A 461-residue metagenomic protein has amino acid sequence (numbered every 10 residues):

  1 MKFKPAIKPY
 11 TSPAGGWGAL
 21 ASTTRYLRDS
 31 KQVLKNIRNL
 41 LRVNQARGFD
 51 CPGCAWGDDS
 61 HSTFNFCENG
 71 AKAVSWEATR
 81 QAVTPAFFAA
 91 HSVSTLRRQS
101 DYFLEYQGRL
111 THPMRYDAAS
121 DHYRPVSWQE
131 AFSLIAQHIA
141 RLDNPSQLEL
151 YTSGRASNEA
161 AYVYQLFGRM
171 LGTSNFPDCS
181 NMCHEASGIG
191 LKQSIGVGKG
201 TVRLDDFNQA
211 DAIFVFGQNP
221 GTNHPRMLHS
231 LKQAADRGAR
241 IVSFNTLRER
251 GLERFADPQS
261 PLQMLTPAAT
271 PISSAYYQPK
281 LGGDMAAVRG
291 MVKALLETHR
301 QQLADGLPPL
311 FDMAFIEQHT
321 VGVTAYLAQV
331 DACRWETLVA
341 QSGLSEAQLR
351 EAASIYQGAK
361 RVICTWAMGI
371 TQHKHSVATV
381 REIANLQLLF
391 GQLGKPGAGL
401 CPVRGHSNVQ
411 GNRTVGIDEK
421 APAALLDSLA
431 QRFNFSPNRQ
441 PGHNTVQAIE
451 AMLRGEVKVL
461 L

Functional and structural regions predicted by a protein language model:
M1-R47, F66: Intrinsically disordered, low-structural-confidence terminal and linker regions
K2-A21, G108-S407, V415, L429-L461: Cofactor-pocket helix-loop regions in the catalytic cores of large enzyme subunits
G48-C54: Short cysteine-rich clusters marking metal-coordination/redox-active sites
W56-E77: Iron-sulfur (Fe-S) cluster-binding segments and ferredoxin-like electron-carrier domains, especially [2Fe-2S]
G70-V93, L252-T270, K420-R432: Charged, glycine/proline-rich intrinsically disordered loops and linkers
A82-R115, R169-D178, V409-D427: Short, compositionally biased "basic patch" segments
